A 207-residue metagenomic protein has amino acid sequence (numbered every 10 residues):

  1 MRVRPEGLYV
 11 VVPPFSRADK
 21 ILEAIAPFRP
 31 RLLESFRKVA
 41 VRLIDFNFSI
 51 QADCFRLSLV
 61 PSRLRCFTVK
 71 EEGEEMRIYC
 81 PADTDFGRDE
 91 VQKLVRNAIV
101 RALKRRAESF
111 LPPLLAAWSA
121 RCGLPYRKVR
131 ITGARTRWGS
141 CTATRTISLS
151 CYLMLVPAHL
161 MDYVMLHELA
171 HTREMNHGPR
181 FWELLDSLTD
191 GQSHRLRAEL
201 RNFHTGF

Functional and structural regions predicted by a protein language model:
M1-D162, T172-F207: Active-site-proximal or metal-binding-adjacent scaffold patches in catalytic folds
M165: Walker B beta-strand of ABC/ABC-like P-loop ATPase nucleotide-binding domains, specifically the conserved hydrophobic
E168: Walker B catalytic acidic pair
